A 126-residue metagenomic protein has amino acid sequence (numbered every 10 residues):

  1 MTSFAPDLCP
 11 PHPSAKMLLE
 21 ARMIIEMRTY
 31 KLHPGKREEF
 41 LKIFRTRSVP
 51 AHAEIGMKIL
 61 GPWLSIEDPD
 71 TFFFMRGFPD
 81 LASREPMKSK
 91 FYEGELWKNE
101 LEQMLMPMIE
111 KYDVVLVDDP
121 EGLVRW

Functional and structural regions predicted by a protein language model:
C9-R22: Short, Lys/Arg-enriched N-terminal segments with co-localized hydrophobic residues within the first ~10-30 amino acids
R22-M23, D70-S83: Accessory recognition modules or surfaces
I25-T29: Active-site-flanking beta-strand signature of metal-NTP-handling nucleotidyl enzymes and homologous cyclase-like
K31-L41: Short, surface-exposed ligand-recognition loops at beta-strand->loop->(often short) alpha-helix junctions that present
E39-L64, G77-V115: An amphipathic, aromatic/His-enriched active-site/gating alpha helix that lines ligand/cofactor pockets
E67: Positions that flank functional sites
D118-W126: Acidic/histidine-enriched, glycine/proline-rich intrinsically disordered or flexible terminal extensions
